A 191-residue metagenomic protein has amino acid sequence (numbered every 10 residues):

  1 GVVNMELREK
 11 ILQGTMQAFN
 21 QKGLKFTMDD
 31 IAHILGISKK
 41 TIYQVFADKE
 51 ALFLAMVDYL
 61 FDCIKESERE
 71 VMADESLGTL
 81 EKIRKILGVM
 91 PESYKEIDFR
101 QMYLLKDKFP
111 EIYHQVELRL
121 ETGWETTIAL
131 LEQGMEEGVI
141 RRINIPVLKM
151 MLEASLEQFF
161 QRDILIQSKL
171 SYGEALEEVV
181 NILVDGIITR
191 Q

Functional and structural regions predicted by a protein language model:
G1-E6, Q191: N-terminal intrinsically disordered/low-complexity leader segments
K10, G14, A18-A51, A55: Helix-turn-helix
A55, R69-E96, K149-L152: Hydrophobic alpha-helical connector segments
D58-K65: Short, basic, alpha-helical segments at the C-terminal edge of helix-turn-helix-like DNA-binding modules
V71, E75, I97, Q101-L105 (+2 more regions): Secondary-structure edge/capping motif, primarily at the C-terminal ends of alpha-helices and the immediately following
K85, A129-Q133, E137, I166-Q191: C-terminal peripheral helix-coil segments that are non-catalytic and often amphipathic
P91-I128, E136-E137: Short secondary-structure transition hinges
F109, E121-L152, L156, I166 (+1 more regions): Hydrophobic alpha-helical bundle segments that form small-molecule/ligand-binding pockets
